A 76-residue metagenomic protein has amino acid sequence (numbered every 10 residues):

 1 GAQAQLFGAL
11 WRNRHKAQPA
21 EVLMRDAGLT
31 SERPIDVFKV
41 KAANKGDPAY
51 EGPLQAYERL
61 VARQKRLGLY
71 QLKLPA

Functional and structural regions predicted by a protein language model:
G1-R25: Short amphipathic alpha-helical recognition elements used for nucleic-acid or partner binding across transcription
T30-A76: DNA-binding patch around the recognition helix
